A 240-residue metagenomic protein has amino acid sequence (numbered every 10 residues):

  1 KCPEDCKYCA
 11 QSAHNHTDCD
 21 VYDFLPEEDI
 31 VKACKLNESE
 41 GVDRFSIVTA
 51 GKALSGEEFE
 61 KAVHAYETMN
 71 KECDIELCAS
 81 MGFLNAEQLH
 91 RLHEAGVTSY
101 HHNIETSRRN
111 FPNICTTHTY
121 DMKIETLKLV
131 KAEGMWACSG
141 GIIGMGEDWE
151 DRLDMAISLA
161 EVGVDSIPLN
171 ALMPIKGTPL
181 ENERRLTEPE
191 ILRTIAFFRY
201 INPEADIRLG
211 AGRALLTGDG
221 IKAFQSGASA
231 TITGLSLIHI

Functional and structural regions predicted by a protein language model:
K1-D29: Canonical Radical SAM [4Fe-4S] cluster-binding loop centered on the CxxxCxxC motif and its immediate flanking residues
Y22-L25, E57, K61, C115-M122 (+2 more regions): Alpha-helix N-cap and loop-to-helix initiation/capping positions
E28-S39, K123: Short, charged beta->alpha transition segments
E40-L127, A132-W136, M145, R208-A211: Conserved SAM/AdoMet-binding glycine-rich loop
I47-T49, E72, D121-L180, E190-R208 (+2 more regions): Conserved C-terminal portion of the radical SAM core fold that forms the substrate/S-adenosylmethionine-binding
H93-S99, G134, V162-D165, Q225-A230: Glycine-enriched alpha-helix->loop->beta-strand junction motifs that scaffold or abut catalytic
I238-I240: Conserved small/polar residues in nucleotide/adenosyl-binding loops
